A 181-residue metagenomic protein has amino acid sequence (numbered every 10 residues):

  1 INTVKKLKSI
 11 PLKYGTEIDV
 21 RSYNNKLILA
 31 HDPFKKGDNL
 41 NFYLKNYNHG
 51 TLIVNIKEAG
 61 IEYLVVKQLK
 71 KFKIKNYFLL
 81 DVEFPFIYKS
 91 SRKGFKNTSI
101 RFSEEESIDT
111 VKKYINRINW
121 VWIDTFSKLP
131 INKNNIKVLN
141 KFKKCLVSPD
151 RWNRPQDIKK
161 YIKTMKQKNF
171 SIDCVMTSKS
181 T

Functional and structural regions predicted by a protein language model:
I1-T181: Phosphate-group recognition and catalysis centered on beta-loop-alpha active-site segments
